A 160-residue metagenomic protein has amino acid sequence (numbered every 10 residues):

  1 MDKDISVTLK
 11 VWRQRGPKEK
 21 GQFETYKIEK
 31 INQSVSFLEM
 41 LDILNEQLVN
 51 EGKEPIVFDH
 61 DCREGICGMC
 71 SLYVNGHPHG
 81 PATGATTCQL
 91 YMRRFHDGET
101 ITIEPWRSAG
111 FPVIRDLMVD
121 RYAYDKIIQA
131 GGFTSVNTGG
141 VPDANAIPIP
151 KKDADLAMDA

Functional and structural regions predicted by a protein language model:
M1-A160: Signature of N-terminal electron-transfer/Fe-S-associated modules in redox systems
